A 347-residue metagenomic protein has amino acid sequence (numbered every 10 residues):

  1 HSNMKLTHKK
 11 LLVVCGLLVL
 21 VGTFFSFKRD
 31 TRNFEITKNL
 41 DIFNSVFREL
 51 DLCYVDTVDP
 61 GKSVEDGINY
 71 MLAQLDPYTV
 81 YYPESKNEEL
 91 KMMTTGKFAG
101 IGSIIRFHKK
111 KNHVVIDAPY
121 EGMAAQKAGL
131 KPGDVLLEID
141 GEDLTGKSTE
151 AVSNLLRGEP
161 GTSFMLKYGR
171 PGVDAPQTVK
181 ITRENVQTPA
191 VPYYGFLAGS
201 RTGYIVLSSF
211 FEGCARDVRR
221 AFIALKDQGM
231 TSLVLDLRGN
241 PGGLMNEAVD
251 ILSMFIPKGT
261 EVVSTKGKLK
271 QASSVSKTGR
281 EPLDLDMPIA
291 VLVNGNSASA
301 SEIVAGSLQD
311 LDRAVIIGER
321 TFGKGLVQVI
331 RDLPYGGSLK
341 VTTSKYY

Functional and structural regions predicted by a protein language model:
H1-N3: Short, Lys/Arg-enriched N-terminal segments with co-localized hydrophobic residues within the first ~10-30 amino acids
K10-S26: Hydrophobic membrane-insertion alpha-helices, especially the h-region of bacterial N-terminal signal peptides
F25-N39, F43, F47-V55, D59-P60 (+3 more regions): Cleft-lining beta-strand/loop regions that shape enzyme active-site pockets
D41-M93, G172: Interdomain regulatory linker/hinge segments that flank or connect interaction modules in polarity/junction/synaptic
Y78-V115: PDZ/PDZ-like peptide-tail recognition elements
G133-V135: Structural motif
Q328-D332, G336-Y347: Conserved P-loop NTPase
